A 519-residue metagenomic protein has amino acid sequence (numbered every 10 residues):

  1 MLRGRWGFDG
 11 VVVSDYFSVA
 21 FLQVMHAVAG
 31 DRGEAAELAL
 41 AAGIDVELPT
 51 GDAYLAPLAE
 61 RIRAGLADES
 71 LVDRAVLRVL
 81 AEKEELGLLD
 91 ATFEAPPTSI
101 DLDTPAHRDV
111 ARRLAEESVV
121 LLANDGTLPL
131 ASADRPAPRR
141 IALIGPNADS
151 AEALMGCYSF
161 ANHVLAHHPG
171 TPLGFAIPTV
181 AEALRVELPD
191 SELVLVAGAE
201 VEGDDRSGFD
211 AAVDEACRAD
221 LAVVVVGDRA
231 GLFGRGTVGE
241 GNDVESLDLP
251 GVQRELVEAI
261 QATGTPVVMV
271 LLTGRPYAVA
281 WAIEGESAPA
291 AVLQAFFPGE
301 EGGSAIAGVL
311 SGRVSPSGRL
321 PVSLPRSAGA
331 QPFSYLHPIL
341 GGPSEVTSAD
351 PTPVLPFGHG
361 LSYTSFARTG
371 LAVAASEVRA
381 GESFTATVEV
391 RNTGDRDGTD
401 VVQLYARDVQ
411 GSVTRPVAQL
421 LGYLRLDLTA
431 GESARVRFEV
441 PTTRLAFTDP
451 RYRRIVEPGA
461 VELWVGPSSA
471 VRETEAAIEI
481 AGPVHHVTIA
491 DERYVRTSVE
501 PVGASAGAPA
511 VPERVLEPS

Functional and structural regions predicted by a protein language model:
G4-G7, Y16, L22-Q23, A29 (+3 more regions): C-terminal non-catalytic regions of proteins with extracellular/luminal or membrane-system context
G10-S14, V46-L48, M269: Hydrophobic faces of well-ordered beta-strands that scaffold small-molecule active sites in alpha/beta enzyme cores
V24-A41: Conserved phosphate-binding loops in nucleotide/dinucleotide-binding enzymes
G43, T50-G51, L55-D90, S99: Long, well-ordered, tryptophan-enriched scaffold segments
I44-D45, Q331: Surface-exposed, charged/polar loop-rich segments that form substrate/cofactor-binding or regulatory interfaces
G51-D52, R74-A75, D90-P97, L130-S132 (+2 more regions): Short coil/turn segments at secondary-structure boundaries
S70, E84-E117, N124: Helix-enriched interaction subdomains in cytosolic or periplasmic regions, typified by TIR/SEFIR signaling/NADase cores
